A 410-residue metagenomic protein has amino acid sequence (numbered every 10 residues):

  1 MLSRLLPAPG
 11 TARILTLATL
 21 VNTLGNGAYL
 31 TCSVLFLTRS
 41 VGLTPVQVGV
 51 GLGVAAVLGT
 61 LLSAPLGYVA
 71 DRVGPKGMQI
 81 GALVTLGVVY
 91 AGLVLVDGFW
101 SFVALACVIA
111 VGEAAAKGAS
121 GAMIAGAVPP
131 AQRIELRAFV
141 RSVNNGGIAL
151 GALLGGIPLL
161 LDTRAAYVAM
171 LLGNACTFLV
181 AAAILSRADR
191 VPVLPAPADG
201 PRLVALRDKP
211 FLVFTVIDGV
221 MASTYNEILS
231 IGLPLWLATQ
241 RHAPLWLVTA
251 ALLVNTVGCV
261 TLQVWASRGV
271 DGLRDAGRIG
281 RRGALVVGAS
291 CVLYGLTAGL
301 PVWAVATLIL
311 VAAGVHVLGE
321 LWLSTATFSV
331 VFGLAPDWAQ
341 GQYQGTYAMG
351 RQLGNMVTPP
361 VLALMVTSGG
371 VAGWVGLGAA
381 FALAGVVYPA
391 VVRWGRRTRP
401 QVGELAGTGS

Functional and structural regions predicted by a protein language model:
L2-V57, P210-N255: Helix-loop boundary and gating motifs at the non-cytosolic
R39, L150-A166, V357-G376: Transmembrane alpha-helix termini and helix-breaking/packing motifs in multi-pass membrane transporters
T60-D97: Conserved MFS/SLC helix-loop-helix module at the cytosolic interface between two early adjacent transmembrane helices
L61-G74, L159, T261-G280: Helix-to-loop junctions at the C-terminal end of transmembrane segments in multipass secondary transporters
G77-G92, A175, R278-Y294: Structural signature of the two symmetry-related core transmembrane helices
L105-G146: Cytoplasmic helix-loop-helix junction between adjacent transmembrane helices in 12-TM secondary transporters
G156, C176-L194, V387-V391: C-terminal membrane-cytosol helix-exit motif in multi-pass small-molecule transporters
R278-L323: C-terminal transmembrane helical hairpin of 12-TM major facilitator-type secondary transporters
